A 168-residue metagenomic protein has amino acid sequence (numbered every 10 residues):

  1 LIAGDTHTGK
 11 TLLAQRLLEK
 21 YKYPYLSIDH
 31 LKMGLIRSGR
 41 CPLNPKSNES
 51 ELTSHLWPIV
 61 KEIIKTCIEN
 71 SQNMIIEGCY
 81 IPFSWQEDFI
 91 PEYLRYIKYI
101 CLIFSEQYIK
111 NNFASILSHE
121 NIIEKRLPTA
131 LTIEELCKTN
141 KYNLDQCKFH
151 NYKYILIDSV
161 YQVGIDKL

Functional and structural regions predicted by a protein language model:
I2: Hydrophobic anchor at the beta1->P-loop junction of P-loop NTPases
D5: P-loop (Walker A) phosphate-binding loop of NTP-binding proteins
G9: Conserved glycine(s) of the Walker
L12: Conserved Walker
Q15-I59: Conserved substrate/cofactor phosphate-moiety recognition/catalytic segment in nucleotide-dependent phosphotransferases
E51-Y96, I100-I103: Glycine-rich phosphate-binding loop used to anchor ATP phosphates in small-molecule kinases, encompassing both
Y96-K141: A glycine- and Lys/Arg-enriched "phosphate-lid" helix/loop adjacent to the NTP-binding pocket of small-molecule kinases
K141-L168: NTP-dependent small-molecule kinase module
